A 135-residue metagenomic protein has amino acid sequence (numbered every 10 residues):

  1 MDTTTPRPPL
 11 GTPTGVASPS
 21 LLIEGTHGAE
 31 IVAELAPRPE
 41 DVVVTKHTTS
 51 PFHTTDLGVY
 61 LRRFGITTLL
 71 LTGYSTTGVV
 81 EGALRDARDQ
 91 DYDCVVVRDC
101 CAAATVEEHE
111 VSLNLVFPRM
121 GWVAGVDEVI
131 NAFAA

Functional and structural regions predicted by a protein language model:
M1-F64: Active-site alpha/beta core segments
T67, D93, W122: Residue-level detector of anion-binding/catalytic polar loops
L70-G73, D91-V106: A short glycine-rich beta-strand->turn/loop micro-motif centered on a GG-aromatic cluster
V79-V80, A102: Phosphate/ribose-phosphate-bearing ligand recognition and processing surfaces, centered on ADP-ribose/NAD(+/P+) systems
V80-Q90: Short Gly/Thr/Asp-enriched flexible loops that form oxyanion-binding sites at enzyme active sites
A103-F117: Active-site-proximal loop->helix
M120-A135: A charged, well-structured terminal subsegment
